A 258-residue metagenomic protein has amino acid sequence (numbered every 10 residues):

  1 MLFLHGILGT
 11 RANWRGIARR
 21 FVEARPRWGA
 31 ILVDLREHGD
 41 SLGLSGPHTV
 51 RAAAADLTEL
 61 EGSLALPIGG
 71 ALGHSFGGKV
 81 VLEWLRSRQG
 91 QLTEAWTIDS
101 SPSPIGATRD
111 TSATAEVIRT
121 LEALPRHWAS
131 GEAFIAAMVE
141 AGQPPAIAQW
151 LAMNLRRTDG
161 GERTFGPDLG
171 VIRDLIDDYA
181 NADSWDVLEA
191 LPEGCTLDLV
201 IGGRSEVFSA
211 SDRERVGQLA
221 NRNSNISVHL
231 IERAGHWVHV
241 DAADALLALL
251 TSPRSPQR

Functional and structural regions predicted by a protein language model:
L2-G6, I201: The conserved beta1-alpha1 loop
G6-G9, S75: Active-site glycine-rich loops that stabilize anionic/oxyanionic intermediates across multiple enzyme folds
L8, L35-G39, P102, G235-V238: Alpha/beta-hydrolase active-site loop signature
R15-A18, V22-F76, R86, A248: Active-site loop/oxyanion-hole signature of alpha/beta-hydrolase fold enzymes
L82-R86, G90-A129, F134: Flexible "cap/lid" loop of the alpha/beta hydrolase fold
R126-D178: Conserved alpha/beta-hydrolase catalytic His-Asp/Glu region
G160-N221, S227-L230: Conserved serine/cysteine hydrolase catalytic core
I231-L247: Catalytic histidine-centered segment of alpha/beta-hydrolase-like enzymes
